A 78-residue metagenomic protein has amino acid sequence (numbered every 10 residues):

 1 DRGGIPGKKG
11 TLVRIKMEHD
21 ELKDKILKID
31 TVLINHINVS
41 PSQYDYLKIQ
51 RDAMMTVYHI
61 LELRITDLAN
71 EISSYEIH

Functional and structural regions predicted by a protein language model:
D1-H78: Extended, charge-rich alpha-helical interface modules
